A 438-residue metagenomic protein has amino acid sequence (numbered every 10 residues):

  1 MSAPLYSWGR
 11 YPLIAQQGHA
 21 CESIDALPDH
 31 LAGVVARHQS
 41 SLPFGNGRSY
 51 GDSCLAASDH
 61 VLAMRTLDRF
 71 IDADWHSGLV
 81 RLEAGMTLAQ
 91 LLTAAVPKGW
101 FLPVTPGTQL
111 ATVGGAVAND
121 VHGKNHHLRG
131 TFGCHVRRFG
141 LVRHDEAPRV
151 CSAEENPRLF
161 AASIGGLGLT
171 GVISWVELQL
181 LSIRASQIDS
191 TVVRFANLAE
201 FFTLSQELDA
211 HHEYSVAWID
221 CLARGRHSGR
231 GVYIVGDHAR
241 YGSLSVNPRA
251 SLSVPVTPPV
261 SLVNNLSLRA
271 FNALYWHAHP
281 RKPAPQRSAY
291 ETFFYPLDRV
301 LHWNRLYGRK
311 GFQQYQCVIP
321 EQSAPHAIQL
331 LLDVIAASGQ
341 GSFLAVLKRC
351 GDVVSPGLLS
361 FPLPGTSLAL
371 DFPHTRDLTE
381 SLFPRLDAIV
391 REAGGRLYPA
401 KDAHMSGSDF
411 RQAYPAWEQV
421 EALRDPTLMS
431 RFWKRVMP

Functional and structural regions predicted by a protein language model:
M1-P438: Noncatalytic alpha-helical scaffold of FAD-dependent oxidoreductases
